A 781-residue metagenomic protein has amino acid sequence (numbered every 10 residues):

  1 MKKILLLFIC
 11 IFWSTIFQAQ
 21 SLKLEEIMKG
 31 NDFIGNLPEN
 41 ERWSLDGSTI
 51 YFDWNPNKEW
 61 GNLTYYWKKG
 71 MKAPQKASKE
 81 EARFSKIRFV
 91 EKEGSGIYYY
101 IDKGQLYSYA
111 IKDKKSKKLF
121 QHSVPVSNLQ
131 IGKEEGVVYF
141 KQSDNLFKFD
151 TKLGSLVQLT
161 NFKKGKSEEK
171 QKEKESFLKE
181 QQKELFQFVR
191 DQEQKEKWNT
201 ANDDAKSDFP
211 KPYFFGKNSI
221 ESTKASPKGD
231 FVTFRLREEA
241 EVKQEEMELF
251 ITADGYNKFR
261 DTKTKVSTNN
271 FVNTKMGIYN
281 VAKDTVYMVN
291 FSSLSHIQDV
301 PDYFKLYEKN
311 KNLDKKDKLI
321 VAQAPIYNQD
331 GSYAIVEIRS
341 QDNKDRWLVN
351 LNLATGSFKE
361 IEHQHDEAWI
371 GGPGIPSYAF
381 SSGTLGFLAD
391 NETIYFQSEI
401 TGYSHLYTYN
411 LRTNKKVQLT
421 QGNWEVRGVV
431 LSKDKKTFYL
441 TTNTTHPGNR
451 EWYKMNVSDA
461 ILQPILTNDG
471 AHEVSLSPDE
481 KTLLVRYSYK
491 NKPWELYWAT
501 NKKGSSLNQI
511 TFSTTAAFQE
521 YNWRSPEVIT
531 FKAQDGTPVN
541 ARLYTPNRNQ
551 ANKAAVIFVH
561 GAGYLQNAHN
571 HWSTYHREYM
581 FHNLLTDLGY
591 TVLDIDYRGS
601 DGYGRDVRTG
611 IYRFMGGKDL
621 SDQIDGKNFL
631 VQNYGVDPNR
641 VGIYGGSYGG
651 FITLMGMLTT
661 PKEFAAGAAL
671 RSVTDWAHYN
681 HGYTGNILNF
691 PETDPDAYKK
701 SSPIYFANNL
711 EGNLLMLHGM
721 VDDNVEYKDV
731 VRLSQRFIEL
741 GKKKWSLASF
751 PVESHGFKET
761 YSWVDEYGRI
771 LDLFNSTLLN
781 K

Functional and structural regions predicted by a protein language model:
M1-K23: Bacterial Sec-dependent N-terminal signal peptides
F8, T160, E184, E362-H365 (+3 more regions): Compositionally biased, intrinsically disordered low-complexity segments enriched in polar/proline residues
F12, I16, P56, R88 (+3 more regions): Prokaryotic Sec-type signal peptides and long signal-anchor helices with extended Leu/Ile/Val-rich h-regions
A19-L462, D469-G470, K481-T482, K490-W494 (+1 more regions): Beta-propeller folds
K117, V157, Y287, K359 (+7 more regions): Structural signal for short hydrophobic segments within the conserved structured cores of catalytic domains across
A471-K781: Serine-hydrolase catalytic core recognition
